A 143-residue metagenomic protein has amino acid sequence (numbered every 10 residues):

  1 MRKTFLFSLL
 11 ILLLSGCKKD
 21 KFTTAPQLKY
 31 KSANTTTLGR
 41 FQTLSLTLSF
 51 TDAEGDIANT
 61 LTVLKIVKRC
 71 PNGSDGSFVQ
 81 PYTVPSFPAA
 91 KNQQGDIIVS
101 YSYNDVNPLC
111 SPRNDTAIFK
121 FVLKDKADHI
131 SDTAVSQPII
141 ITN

Functional and structural regions predicted by a protein language model:
M1-T4: Positively charged n-region of N-terminal signal peptides that target proteins for export
L13-G16: C-terminal motif of bacterial Sec signal peptides marking the signal peptidase cleavage site
K18-K21: Bacterial signal peptide processing site
A25-N143: First exposed extracellular module after export/assembly in secreted or surface-exposed proteins
